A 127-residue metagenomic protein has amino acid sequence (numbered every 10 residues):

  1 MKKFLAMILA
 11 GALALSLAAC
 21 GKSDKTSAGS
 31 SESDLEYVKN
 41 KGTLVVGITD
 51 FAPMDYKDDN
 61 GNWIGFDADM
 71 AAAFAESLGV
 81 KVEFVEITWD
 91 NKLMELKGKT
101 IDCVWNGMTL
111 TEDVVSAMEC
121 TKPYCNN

Functional and structural regions predicted by a protein language model:
M1-F4, I8-G11: Positively charged n-region of N-terminal signal peptides that target proteins for export
M1-K2, G21-D24, N40: Generic cytosolic/nucleocytoplasmic N-terminal low-complexity/intrinsically disordered segments
M7, S30, V46, L110-E112 (+1 more regions): Short, functionally important structural connectors and interaction interfaces within domains
L9-L13, L17-A19: Sec-dependent N-terminal signal peptides
L17-S30: Bacterial lipoprotein signal-peptidase II cleavage site
A28-G107: Extracytoplasmic small-molecule ligand-binding "clamshell" domains of the periplasmic binding protein/Venus flytrap
E112-N127: Ligand-binding "clamshell"
